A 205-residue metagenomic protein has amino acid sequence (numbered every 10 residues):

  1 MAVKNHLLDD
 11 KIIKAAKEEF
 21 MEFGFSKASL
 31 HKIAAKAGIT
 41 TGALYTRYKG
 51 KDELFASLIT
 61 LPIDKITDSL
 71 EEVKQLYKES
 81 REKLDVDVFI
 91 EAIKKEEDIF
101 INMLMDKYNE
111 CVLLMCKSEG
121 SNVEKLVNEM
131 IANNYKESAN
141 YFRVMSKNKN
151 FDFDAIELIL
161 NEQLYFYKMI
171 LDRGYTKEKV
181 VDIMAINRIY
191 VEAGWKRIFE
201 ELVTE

Functional and structural regions predicted by a protein language model:
M1-K4, V203-T204: N-terminal intrinsically disordered/low-complexity leader segments
A2, K17, C111-I131, N187-G194: C-terminal/domain-terminus segments
K11, A15, E19-E53, S57: Helix-turn-helix
L30, I59-K74: Short, basic, alpha-helical segments at the C-terminal edge of helix-turn-helix-like DNA-binding modules
S57, E72-M105: Hydrophobic alpha-helical connector segments
L58, P62-I66, I93-E96, F100 (+5 more regions): Hydrophobic/aromatic residues within well-ordered alpha-helical segments
I99-D106, E119-S146, D154-L164: Amphipathic alpha-helical packing segments from all-alpha helical-bundle domains
L113, Y141-V191, I198-E205: Hydrophobic/aromatic-rich alpha-helical bundle segments in the mid-to-C-terminal region
